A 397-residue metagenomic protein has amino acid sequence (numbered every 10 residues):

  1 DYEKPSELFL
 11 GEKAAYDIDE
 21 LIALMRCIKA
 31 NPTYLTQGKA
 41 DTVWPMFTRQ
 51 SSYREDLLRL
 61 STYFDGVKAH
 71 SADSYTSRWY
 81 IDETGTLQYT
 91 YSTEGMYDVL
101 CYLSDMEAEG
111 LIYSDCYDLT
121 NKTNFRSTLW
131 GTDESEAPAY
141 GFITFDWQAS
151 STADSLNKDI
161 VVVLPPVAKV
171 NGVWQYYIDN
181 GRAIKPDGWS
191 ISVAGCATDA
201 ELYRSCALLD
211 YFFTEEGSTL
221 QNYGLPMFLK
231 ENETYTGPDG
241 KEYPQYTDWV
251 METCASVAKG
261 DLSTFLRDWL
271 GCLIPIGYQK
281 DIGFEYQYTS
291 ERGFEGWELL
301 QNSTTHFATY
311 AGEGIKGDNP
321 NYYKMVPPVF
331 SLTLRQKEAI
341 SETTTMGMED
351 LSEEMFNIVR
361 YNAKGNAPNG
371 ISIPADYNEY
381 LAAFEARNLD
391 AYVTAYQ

Functional and structural regions predicted by a protein language model:
D1-L57, R78-N124, I191-R204, D210-N222 (+1 more regions): Helix-loop-helix "hinge/cap" segment bordering the ligand-binding cleft or interdomain interface
K4-E7, A69-E94, K169-N180, T234-D268 (+1 more regions): Short, solvent-exposed loop/beta-turn-alpha elements that line the ligand-binding surface or hinge of extracytoplasmic
P5-A14, T86-T90, R335-T344, V359-N369: Second-shell loop/turn segments in exported
L129-Q148: Alpha-to-beta junction loops
S151-Y177: Ligand-binding "clamshell"
R182-G188: Short, solvent-exposed loop/turn segments at the edges of secondary structure
Y211, E215-R360: Conserved small-residue motifs centered on glycine
S352-Q397: Histidine-centered catalytic/metal-binding microenvironments
